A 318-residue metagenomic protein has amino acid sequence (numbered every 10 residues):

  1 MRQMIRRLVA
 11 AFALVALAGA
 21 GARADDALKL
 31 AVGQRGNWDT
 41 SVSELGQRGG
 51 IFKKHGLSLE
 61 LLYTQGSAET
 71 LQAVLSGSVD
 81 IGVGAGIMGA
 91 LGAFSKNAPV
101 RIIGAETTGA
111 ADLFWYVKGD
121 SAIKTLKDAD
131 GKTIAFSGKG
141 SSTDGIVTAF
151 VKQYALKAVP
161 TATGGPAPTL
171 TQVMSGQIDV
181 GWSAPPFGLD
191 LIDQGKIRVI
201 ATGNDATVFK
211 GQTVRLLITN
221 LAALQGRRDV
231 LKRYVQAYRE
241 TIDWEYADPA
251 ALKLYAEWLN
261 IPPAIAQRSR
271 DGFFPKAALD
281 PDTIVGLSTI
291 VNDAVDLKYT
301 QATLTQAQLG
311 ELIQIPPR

Functional and structural regions predicted by a protein language model:
M1-V9: Bacterial N-terminal signal peptides that target proteins for export
V9-G19: Bacterial N-terminal signal peptides
A20-A24: Sec/Tat signal peptide C-region and signal peptidase I cleavage site
D25-L156, P160-T163, A167, Q172-S175 (+3 more regions): Short, glycine-/small- and polar/acidic-enriched structural segments that line small-molecule recognition paths
K54, D205-K210, P275-I284: Short, solvent-exposed loop/beta-turn-alpha elements that line the ligand-binding surface or hinge of extracytoplasmic
A167-E257: Pocket-lining segment of extracytoplasmic ligand-binding domains
L224-T300: Secondary-structure end/capping motifs
A294-R318: Conserved C-terminal helix/tail region of periplasmic/extracytoplasmic solute-binding proteins
